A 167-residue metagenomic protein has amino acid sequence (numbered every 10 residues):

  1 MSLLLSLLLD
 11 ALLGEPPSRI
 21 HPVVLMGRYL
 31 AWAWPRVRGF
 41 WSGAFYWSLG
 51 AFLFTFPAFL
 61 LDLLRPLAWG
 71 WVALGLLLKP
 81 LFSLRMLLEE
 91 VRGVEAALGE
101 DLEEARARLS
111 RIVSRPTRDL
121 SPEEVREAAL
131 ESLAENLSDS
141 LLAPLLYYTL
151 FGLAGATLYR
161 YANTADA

Functional and structural regions predicted by a protein language model:
M1-L158, A162-A165: Hydrophobic alpha-helical transmembrane segments
